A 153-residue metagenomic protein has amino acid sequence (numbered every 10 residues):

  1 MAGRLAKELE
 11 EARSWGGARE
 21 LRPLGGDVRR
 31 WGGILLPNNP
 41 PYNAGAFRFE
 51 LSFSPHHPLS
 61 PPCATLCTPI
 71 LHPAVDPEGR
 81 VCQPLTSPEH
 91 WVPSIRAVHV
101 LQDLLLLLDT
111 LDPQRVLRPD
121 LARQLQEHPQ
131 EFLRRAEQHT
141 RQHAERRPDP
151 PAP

Functional and structural regions predicted by a protein language model:
M1-A46, E50-P153: UBC/E2-like fold recognition across ubiquitin and ubiquitin-like conjugation systems, capturing catalytically active
